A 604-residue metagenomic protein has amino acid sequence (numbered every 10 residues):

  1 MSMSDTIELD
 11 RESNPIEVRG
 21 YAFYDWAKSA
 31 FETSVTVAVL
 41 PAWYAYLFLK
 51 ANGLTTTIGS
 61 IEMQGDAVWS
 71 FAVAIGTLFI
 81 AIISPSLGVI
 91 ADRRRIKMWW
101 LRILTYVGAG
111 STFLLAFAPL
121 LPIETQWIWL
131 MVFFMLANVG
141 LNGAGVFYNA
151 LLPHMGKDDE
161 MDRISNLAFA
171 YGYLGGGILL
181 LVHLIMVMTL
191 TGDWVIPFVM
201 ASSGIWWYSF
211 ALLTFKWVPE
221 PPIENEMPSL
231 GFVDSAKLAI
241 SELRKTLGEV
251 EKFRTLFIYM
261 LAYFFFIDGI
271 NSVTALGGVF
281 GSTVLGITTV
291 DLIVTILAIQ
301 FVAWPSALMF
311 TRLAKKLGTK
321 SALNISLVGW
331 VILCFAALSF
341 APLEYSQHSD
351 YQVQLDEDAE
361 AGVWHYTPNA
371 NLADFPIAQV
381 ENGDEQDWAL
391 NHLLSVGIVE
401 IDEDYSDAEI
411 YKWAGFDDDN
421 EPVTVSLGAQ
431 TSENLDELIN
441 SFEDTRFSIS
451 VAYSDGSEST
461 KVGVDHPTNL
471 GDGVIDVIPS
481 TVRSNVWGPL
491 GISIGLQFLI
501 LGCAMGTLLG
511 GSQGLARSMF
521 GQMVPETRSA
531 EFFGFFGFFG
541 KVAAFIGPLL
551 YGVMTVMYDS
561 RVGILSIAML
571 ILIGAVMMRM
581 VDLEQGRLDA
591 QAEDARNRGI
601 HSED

Functional and structural regions predicted by a protein language model:
M1-G20, K97, Y106-M131, G143-Y263 (+3 more regions): Intracellular loop-helix junctions on the cytosolic face of multi-pass helical membrane proteins
S2-R19, P221-Y259, E360-S432, L438-S441 (+4 more regions): Juxtamembrane intracellular "pre-TM" segments in multi-pass secondary transporters
V35-D66, A275-L292: Short amphipathic helix-loop junctions that connect adjacent transmembrane helices in Major Facilitator Superfamily/SLC
E62, I185-I205, I478-G495, V553-I571: A membrane-interface helix-boundary motif in multi-pass transporters
M63-D66, D158-A168, T289-V290, E526-F536: Loop-to-transmembrane helix entry/capping segments in MFS-fold secondary transporters and related SLC/MFSD carriers
I80-I96, P305-T319, T555: Helix-to-loop junctions at the C-terminal end of transmembrane segments in multipass secondary transporters
A91-V107, K315-G329: Cytoplasmic membrane-interface "Motif A"-like loop-to-helix N-cap segments of 12-TM Major Facilitator Superfamily
I103-E124, G329-Q354, V474-L490: C-terminal ends and interior cores of transmembrane alpha-helices in multi-pass membrane transporters/permeases
